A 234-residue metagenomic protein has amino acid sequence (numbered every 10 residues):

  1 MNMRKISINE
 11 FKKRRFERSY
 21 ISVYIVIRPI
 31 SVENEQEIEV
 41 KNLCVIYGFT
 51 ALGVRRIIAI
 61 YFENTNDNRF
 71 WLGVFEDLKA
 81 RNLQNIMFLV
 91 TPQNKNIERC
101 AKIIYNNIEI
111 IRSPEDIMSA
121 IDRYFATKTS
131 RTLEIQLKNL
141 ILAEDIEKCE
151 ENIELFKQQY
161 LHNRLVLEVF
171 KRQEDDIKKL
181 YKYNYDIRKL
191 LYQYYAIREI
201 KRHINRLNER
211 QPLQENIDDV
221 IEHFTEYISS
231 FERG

Functional and structural regions predicted by a protein language model:
N2-F88, A196: RNase H-like nuclease fold core
N9, E226-G234: Long, highly charged low-complexity segments enriched in Glu/Asp and Lys/Arg with interspersed Ser/Thr
P29-S31, N94-N96, D175-I177: Short, internal active-site loops enriched in acidic
V32-N34, R55, N96-C100, A120-R123: Switch/connector loops and helix/strand junctions flanking conserved nucleotide-binding motifs in nucleotide-processing
I57, P92, V169-Q173, H223: Short acidic/histidine-centered micro-motifs embedded in hydrophobic/aromatic stretches that mark compact functional
F62-N66, F70-A120: Domain-level cores of phosphate- or acyl-group-handling catalytic modules
C100-Q214, E232-R233: Extended amphipathic alpha-helical interaction segments
D218-Y227: Amphipathic alpha-helical interaction/assembly segments
